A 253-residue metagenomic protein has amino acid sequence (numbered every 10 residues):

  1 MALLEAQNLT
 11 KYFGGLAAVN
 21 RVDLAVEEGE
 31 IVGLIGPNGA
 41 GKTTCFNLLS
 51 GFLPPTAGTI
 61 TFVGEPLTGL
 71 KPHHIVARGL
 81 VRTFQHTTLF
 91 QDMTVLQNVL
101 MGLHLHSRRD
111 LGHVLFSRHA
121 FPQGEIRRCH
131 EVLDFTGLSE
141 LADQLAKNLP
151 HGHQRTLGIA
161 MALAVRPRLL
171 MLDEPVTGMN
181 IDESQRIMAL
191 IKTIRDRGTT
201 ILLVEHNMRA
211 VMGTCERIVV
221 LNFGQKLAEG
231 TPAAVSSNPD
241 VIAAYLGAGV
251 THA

Functional and structural regions predicted by a protein language model:
M1-A253: Glycine-rich phosphate-binding loops of nucleotide-dependent enzymes
